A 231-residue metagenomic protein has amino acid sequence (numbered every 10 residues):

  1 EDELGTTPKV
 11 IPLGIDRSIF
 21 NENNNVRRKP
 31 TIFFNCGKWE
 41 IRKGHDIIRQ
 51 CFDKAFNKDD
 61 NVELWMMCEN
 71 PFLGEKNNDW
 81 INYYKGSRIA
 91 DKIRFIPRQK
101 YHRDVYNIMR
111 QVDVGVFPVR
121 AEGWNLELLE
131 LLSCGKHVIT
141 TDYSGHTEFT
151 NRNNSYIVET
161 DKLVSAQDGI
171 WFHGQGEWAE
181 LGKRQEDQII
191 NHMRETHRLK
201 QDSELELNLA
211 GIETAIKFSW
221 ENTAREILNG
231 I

Functional and structural regions predicted by a protein language model:
E1-P8, D79-W80: A short, active-site helix/loop in glycosyltransferases that binds the activated sugar's phosphate group
G14: Carbohydrate-associated surface elements
V26-K43, R49-F52, L64-M66: Conserved donor-binding/catalytic core segment of Leloir-type glycosyltransferases
N77-R103: Nucleotide-activated donor-binding/catalytic signature segment of Leloir-type glycosyltransferases, i.e., the conserved
Y106-V112: Short alpha-helical donor nucleotide-sugar binding micro-motif in glycosyltransferases
R120: Aromatic "clamp/platform" in nucleotide-sugar-dependent glycosyltransferases that forms part of the donor/acceptor
T147-E195: Change "using UDP/GDP/dTDP sugars" to "using nucleotide sugars
L181-Q188, R198-N229: A charged, aromatic-enriched C-terminal amphipathic alpha-helix characteristic of glycosyltransferases across folds
